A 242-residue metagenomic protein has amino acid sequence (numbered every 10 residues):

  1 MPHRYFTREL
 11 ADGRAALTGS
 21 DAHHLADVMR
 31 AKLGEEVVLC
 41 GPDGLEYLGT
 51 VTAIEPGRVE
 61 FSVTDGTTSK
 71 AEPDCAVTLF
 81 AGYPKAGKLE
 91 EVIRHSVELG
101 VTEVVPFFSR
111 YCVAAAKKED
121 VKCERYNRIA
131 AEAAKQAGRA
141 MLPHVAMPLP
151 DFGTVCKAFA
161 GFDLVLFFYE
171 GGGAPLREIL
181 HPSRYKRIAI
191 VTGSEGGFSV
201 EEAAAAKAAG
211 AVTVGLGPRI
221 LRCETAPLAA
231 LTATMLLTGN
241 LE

Functional and structural regions predicted by a protein language model:
M1-T68: N-terminal positively charged helical leader segments and presequences
A15-L17, D74-T78, K186-A189, A208-L216: Glycine/charged-rich beta-loop-alpha catalytic/anionic-binding loops adjacent to active sites
L25, L89-V92, E202: Hydrophobic side chains in well-ordered alpha-helices
G66, F108-C112, E195, P218-R219: Short, ordered loop/turn segments at secondary-structure junctions
K70-L166: RNA substrate-binding interface of SAM-dependent RNA methyltransferases
F159-A203, V212-G215: Active-site/ligand-binding-proximal alpha/beta "capping" segment
V200-E242: Structured adenosyl-cofactor binding patch, chiefly the S-adenosyl-L-methionine
